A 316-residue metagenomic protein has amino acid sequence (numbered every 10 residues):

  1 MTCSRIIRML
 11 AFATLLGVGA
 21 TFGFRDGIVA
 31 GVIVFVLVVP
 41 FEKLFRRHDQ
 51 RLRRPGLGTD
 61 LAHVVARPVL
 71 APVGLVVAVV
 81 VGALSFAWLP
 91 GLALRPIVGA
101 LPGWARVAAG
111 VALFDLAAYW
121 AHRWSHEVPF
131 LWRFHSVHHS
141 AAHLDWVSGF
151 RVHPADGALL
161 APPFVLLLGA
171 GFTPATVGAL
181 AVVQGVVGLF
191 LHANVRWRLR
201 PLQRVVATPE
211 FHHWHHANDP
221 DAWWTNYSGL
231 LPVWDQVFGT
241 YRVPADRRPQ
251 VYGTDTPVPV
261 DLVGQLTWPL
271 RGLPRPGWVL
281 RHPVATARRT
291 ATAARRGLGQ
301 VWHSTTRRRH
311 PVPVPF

Functional and structural regions predicted by a protein language model:
M1, G19-G23, R51-G56, D60 (+6 more regions): Membrane-helix interfacial "entry" motifs
M1-F22, G74-L113: Membrane-anchoring/interfacial helices and their immediately flanking loops in integral membrane proteins
M1-H48, L57, H310-F316: N-terminal low-structure segments adjacent to metalloprotease catalytic domains across cellular compartments
T2-G19, S140-V147, F172, V187-F316: Cytosolic/stromal cytosol-facing helical appendages immediately following the last transmembrane segment
R8-M9, G23-G31, G56-D60, P102-G110 (+2 more regions): Residue-level signature of transmembrane alpha-helical entry/exit and packing/kink sites in multi-pass membrane
V34-A62, G82-V98, D246: Membrane-helix interface linkers and caps
V36, A71-F86, G91, V260 (+2 more regions): Alpha-helical membrane-anchoring segments
V65-A78, W88, G99-Q250: Membrane-embedded catalytic scaffold of the fatty acid hydroxylase/desaturase
